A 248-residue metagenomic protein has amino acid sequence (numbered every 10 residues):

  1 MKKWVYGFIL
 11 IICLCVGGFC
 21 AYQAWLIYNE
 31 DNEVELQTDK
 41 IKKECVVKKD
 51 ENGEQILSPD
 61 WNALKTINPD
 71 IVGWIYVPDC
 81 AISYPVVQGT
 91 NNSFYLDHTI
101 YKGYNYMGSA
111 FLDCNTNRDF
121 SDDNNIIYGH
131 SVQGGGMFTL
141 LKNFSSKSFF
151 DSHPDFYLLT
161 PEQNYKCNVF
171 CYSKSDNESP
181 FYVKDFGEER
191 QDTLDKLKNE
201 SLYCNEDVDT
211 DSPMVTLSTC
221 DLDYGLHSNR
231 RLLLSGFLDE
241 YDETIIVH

Functional and structural regions predicted by a protein language model:
M1-C13: N-terminal Sec-pathway targeting helices
G17-H248: Solvent-exposed, non-transmembrane regions of membrane-associated and secreted proteins
